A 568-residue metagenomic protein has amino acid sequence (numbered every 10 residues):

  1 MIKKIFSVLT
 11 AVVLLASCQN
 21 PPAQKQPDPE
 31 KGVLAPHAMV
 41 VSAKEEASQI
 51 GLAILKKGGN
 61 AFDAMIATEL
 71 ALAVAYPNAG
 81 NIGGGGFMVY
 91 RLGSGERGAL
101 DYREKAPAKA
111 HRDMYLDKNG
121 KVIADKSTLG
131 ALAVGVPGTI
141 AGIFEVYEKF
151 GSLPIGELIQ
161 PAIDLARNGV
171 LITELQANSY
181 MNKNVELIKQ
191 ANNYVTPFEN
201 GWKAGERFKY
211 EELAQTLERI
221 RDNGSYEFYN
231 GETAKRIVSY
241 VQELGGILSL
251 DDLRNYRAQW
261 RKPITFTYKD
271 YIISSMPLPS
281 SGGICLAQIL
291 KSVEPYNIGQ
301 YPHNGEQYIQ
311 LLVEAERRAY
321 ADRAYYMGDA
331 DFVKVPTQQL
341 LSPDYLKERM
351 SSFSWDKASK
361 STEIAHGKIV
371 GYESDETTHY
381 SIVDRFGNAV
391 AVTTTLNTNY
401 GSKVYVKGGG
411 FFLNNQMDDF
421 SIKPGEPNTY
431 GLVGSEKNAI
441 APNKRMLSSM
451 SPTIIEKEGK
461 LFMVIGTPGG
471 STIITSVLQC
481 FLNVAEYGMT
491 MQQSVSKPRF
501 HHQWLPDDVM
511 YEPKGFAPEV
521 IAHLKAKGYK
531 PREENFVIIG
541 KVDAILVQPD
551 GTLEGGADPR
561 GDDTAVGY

Functional and structural regions predicted by a protein language model:
K3-V8: Sec-dependent signal peptide recognition, specifically the positively charged N-region followed immediately by
A16-S17: C-terminal motif of bacterial Sec signal peptides marking the signal peptidase cleavage site
P21-Q49, A61-N230, A234-P277, S281 (+3 more regions): Noncatalytic scaffold domains of N-terminal-nucleophile
L55, A141-K149, N223-N230, K235 (+1 more regions): Alpha-helical support elements that line or immediately flank enzyme active sites and cofactor-binding pockets
V74-A99, I247-S249, A389-K457, Y487 (+1 more regions): Active-site rim segments in enzyme catalytic domains, especially the processed small/beta chain of N-terminal
L248-K269, P343, K347-Y372, L413-P452: Active-site Gly/Thr loop motif
P295-T395, Y405-G409, P424-G425, V433 (+1 more regions): Internal maturation/activation junctions in enzymes
K444, E486-V537: Extended C-terminal subregions enriched in glycine
